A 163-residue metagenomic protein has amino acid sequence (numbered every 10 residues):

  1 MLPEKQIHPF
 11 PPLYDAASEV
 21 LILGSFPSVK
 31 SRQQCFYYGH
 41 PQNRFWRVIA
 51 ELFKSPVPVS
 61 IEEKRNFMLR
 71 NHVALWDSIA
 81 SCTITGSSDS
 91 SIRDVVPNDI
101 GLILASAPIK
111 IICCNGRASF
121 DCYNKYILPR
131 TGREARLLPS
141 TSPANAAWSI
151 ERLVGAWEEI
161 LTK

Functional and structural regions predicted by a protein language model:
M1-E19, P41, S88-G101, N124-K163: C-terminal capping/extension of enzyme domains
E19-S25: Short, hydrophobic/glycine-enriched beta-strand segments
S25, S78-A80, S140: Short loop/turn segments at strand-loop or loop-helix junctions that form parts of catalytic or ligand-binding pockets
V29-R32, T83-G86, F120-Y123, P143-A147: Short catalytic/ligand-binding loop motif for oxyanion handling, primarily in non-cytosolic enzymes, centered on
K30-S91: Short, surface-exposed acidic-centric catalytic microdomains
N43, S119-F120: Alpha-helix N-cap/helix-start and coil->helix boundary motif
R70-S119: Internal catalytic-core helix/loop-beta-alpha segment that presents or stabilizes conserved functional determinants
